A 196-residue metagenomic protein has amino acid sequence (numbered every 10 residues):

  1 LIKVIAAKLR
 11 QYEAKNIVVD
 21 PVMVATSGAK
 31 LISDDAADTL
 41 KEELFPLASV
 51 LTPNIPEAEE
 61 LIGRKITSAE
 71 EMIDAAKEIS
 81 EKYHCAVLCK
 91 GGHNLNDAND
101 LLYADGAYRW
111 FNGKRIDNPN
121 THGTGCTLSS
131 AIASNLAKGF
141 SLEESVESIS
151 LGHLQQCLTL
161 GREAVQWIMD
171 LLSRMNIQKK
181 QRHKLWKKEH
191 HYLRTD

Functional and structural regions predicted by a protein language model:
L1-E43: Glycine/small-residue-rich loop that forms an oxyanion/phosphate-binding "nest" at active or ligand-binding sites
L1-I5, A36, L40, S68-A75 (+5 more regions): General structural feature for long, well-ordered alpha-helical segments within catalytic domains of soluble enzymes
K8-Y12, L47-L51, L61-K65, K82-A86 (+2 more regions): Change "in soluble alpha/beta enzymes" to "in soluble alpha/beta proteins
M23-A25, G91-L95, R115-D117, I149-L154: Glycine-rich beta-alpha junction loops
D34-Y108, E143: Conserved phosphate/ATP/ADP-binding segment of small-molecule kinases
E60, N118-L142: Short, small-residue alpha-helix embedded
G106-I116: Glycine/charged-rich beta-loop-alpha catalytic/anionic-binding loops adjacent to active sites
E143-T195: Charged C-terminal helix
